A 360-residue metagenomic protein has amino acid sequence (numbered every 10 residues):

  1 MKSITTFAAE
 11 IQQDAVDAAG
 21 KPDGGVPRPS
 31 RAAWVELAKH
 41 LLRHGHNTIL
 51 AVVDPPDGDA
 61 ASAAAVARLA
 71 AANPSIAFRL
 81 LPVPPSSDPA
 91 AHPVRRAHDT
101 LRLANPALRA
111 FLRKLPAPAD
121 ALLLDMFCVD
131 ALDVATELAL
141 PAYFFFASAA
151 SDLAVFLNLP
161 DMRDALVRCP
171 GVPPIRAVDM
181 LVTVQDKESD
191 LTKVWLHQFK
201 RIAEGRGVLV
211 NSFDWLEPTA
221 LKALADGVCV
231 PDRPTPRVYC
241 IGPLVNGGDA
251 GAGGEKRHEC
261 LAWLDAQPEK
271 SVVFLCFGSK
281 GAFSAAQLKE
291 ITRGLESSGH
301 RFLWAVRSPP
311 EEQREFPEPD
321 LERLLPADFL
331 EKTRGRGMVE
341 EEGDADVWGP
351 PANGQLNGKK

Functional and structural regions predicted by a protein language model:
M1-K360: Glycosyltransferase specificity loop/lid
